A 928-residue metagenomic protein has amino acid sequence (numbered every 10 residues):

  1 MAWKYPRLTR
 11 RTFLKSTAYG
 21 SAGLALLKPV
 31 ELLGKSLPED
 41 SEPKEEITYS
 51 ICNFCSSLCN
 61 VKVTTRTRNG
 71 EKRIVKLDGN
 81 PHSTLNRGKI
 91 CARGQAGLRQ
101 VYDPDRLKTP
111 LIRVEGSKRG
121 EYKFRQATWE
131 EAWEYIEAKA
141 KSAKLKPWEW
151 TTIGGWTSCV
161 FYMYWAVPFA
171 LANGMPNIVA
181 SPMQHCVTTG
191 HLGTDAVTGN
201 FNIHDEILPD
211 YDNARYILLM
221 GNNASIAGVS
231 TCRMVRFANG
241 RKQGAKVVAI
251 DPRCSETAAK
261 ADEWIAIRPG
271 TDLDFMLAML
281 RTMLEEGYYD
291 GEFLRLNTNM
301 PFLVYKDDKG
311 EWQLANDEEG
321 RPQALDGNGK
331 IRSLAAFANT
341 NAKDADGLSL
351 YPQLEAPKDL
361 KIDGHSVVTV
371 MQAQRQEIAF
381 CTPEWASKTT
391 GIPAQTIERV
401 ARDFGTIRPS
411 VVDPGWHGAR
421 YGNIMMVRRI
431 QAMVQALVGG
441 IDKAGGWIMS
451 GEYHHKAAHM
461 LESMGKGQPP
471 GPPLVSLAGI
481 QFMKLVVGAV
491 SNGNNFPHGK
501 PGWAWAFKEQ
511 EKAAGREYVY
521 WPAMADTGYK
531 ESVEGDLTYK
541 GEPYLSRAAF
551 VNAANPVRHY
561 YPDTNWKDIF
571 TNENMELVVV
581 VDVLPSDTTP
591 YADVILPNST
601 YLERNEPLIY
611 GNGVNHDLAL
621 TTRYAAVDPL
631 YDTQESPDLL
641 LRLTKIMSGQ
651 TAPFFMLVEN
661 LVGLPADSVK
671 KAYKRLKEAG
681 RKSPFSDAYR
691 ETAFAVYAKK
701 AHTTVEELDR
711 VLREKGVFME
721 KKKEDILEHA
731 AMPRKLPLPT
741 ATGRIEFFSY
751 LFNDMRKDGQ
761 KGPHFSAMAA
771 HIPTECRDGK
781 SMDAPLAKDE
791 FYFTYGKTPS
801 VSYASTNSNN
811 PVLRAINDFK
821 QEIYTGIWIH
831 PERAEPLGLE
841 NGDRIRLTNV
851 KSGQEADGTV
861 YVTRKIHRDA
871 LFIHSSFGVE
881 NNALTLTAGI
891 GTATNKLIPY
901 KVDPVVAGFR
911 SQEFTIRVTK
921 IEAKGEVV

Functional and structural regions predicted by a protein language model:
A2, A166-N239, Q243-A245, Y351-K358 (+6 more regions): Extended redox/cofactor-interaction regions of prokaryotic respiratory oxidoreductases
A2-E292, L296-A356, S366, E384-W385 (+10 more regions): N-terminal export/assembly segments and adjacent metallocofactor-ligating motifs of anaerobic energy-metabolism
L8, T12, I47-S50, F54 (+35 more regions): Generic recognition of stable, solvent-exposed alpha-helical segments in well-folded globular domains
V75, I178-V179, Y288-F293, T396-I397 (+10 more regions): Acidic/polar loop patches that form or flank catalytic/metal-binding clefts of enzymes that bind anionic ligands
R113-E131, Y288-A394, P472-E517, P522 (+4 more regions): N-terminal leader/propeptide and maturation segments of large enzyme subunits in energy/redox metabolism and hydrolases
W150-C159, W385-I392, G415-N423, Y453-K456 (+1 more regions): Conserved short loop/turn motifs at secondary-structure junctions
E256, D587-T622: Flexible glycine/proline-rich, aromatic-decorated loop/lid segments
A625-A626, S636-A701, N809-W828, E832-V928: Long, contiguous, secondary-structure-rich segments that constitute the structural scaffold of globular domains
